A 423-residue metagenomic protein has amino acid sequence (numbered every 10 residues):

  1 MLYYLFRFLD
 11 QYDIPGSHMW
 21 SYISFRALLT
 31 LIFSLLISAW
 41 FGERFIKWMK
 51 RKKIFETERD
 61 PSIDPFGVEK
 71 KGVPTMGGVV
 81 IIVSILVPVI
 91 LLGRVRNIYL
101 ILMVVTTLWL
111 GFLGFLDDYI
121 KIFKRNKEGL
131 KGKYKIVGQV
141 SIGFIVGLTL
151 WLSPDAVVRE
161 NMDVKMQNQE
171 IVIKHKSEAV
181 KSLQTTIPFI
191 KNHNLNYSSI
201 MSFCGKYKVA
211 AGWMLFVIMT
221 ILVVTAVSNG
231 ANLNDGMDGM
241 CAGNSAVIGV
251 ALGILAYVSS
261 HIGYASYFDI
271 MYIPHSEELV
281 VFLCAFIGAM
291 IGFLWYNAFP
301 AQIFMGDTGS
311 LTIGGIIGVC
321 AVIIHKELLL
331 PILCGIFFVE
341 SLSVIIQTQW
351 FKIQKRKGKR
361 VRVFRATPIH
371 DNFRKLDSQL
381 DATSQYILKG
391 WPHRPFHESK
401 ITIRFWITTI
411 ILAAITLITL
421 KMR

Functional and structural regions predicted by a protein language model:
L2-R44, V83-F112, F144-T185, K208 (+1 more regions): Alpha-helical transmembrane segments
H18, K121-K131: Membrane interface segments of multi-pass transport proteins and intramembrane proteases
E43-P61: Membrane-interface helix-loop junction between the first two transmembrane segments
F55-P65, G263-F268: Non-transmembrane, extramembrane segments of multi-pass ion/lipid transporters
R59-V73, K127-G138: Juxtamembrane helix-capping/reentrant segments at transmembrane boundaries
I190-G212: Short, aromatic-rich amphipathic segments at membrane interfaces that lie adjacent to a transmembrane helix or signal
